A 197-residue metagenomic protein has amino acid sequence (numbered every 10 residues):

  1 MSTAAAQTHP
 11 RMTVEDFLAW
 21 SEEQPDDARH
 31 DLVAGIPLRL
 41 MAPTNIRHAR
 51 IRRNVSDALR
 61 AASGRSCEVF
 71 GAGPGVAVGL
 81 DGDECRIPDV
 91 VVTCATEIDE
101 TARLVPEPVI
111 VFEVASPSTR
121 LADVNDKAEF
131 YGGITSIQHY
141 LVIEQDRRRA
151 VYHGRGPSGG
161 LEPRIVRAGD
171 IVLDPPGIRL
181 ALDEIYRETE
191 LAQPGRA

Functional and structural regions predicted by a protein language model:
M1-A197: Gly/Pro/Ser/Thr-rich low-complexity, intrinsically disordered segments predominantly at protein N-termini
